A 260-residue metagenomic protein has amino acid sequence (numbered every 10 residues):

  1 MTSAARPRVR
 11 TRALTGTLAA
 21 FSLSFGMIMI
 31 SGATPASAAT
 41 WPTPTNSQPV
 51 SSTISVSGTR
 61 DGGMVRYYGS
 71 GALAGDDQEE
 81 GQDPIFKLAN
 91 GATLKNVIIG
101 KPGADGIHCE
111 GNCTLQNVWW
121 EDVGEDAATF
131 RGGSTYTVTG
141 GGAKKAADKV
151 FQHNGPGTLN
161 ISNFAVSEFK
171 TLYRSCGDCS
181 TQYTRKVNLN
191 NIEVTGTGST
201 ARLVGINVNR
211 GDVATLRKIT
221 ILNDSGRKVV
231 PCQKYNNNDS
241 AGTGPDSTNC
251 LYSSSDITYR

Functional and structural regions predicted by a protein language model:
M1-F21: N-terminal export and membrane-targeting signals
S24-F25, T135: General secondary-structure propensity
F25-T40: C-terminal region of N-terminal signal peptides and the immediate post-cleavage residues of exported proteins
A39-I54, T59, M64-Q78, I107-G124 (+1 more regions): Extracellular beta-rich repeat passengers
R60, E79-A89: Eukaryote-specific detector of the first structured module of a protein
K87, G91-A92, H108-N112: Beta-strand repeat architectures
G91-I99, Q116-V118: Parallel beta-helix/beta-solenoid
